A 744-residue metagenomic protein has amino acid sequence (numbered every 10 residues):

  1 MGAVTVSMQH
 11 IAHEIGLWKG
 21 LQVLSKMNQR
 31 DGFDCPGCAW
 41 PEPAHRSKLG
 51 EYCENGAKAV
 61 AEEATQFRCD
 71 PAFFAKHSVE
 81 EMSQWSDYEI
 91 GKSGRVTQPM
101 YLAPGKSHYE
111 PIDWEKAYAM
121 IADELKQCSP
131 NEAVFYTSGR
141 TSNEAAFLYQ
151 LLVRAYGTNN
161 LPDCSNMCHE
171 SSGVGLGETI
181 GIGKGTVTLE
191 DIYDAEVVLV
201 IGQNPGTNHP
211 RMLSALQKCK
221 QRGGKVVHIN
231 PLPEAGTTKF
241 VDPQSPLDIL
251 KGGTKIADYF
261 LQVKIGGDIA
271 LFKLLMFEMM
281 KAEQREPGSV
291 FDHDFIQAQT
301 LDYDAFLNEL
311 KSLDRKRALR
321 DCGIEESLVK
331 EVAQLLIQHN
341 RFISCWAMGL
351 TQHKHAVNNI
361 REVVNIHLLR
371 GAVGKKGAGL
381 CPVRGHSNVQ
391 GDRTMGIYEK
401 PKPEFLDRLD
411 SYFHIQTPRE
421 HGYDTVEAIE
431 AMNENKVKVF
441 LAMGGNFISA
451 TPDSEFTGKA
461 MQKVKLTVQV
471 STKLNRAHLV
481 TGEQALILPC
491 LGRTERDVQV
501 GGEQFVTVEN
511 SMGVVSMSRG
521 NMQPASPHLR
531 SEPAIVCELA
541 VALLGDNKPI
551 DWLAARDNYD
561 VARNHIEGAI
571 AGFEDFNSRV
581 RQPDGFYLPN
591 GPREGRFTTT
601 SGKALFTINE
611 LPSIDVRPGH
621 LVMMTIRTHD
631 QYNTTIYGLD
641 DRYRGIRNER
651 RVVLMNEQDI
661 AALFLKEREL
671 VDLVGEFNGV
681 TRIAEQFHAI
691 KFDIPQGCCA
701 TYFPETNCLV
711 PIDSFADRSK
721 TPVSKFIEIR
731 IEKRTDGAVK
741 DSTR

Functional and structural regions predicted by a protein language model:
M1-S7, F306: Aromatic-enriched
I11-G16, L24-N131, P231-N340: Cofactor-/ligand-binding subdomain signature composed of acidic, glycine-rich, tryptophan-containing flexible loops
R30, G91-S93, P130, H339 (+6 more regions): Sequence-level motif detector for i,i+2 pairs with an aromatic at +2
V60-Q84, Y118-T158, A356-E399: A short, flexible N-terminal coil/short beta segment enriched in small residues
P99, Y136-S138, M624-I626: Acidic/polar N-terminal loop/beta-strand segments that form early-domain functional surfaces
Y109-V197: Long, structured ligand/cofactor-binding scaffold of large enzymes
S171-N365, L369-K375, V383-N564, G619-V622 (+1 more regions): Non-catalytic alpha/beta scaffold blocks inside enzyme catalytic domains
L553-R642: Long, low-complexity segments enriched in small/aliphatic residues
